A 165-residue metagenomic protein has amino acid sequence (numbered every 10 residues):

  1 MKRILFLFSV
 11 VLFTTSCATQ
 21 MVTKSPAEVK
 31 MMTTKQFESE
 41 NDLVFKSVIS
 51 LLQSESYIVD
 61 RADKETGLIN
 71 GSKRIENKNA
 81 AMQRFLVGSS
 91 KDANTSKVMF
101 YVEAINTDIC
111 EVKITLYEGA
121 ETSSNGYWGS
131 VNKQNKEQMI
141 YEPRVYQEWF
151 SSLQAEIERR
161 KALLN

Functional and structural regions predicted by a protein language model:
M1-C17: Sec-dependent bacterial lipoprotein signal peptides
A18-N165: Ser/Thr-rich, low-complexity intrinsically disordered terminal regions
